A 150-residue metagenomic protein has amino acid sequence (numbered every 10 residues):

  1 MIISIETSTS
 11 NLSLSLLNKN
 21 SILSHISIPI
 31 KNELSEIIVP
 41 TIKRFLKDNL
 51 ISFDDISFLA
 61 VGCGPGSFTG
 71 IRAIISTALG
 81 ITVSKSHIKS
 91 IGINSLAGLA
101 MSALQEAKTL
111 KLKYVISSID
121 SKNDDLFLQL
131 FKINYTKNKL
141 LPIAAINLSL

Functional and structural regions predicted by a protein language model:
M1-C63, T109: N-terminal beta-alpha supersecondary unit
S10, G64-P65, S121-D124: Short glycine-rich anion-binding loops that position phosphate/pyrophosphate groups of nucleotides and phosphorylated
S13, H25, G70, M101 (+1 more regions): Generic domain-boundary/flexible-linker signal
S21, E33, K89-L150: Surface "functional belts" at beta-alpha junctions
H25, K31, I71-I74, L96-L99: Surface-exposed loop/turn and secondary-structure junction residues enriched for glycine/proline
I42, T77-I81, L99-A103: Buried hydrophobic packing segments
F45-N49, S84, A103: Stable alpha-helical structural segments in soluble proteins, enriched in small hydrophobic residues
F58-I88, G92-S95: DPxDG-like acidic metal-binding loop motif
